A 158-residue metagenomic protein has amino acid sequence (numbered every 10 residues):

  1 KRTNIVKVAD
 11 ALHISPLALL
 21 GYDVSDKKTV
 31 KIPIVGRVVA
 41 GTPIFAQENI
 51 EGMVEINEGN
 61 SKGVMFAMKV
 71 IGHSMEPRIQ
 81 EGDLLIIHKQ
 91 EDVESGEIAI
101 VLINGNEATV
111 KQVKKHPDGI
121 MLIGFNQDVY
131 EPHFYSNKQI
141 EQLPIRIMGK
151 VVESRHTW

Functional and structural regions predicted by a protein language model:
K1-K27: Helix-turn-helix-like N-terminal two-helix hairpins of bacterial/phage DNA-binding regulators
L19, I34, V39, I50 (+3 more regions): Short glycine/serine/threonine-biased micro-segments
G21-F45, P132-S136: Short, charged recognition helix plus adjacent turn of helix-turn-helix-like nucleic-acid-binding domains
R37-G72, I79: Short beta-strand/loop turn elements enriched in aromatics
S61-W158: Acidic/glycine-rich C-terminal interaction modules and beta/coil loop segments that lie outside canonical DNA-binding
